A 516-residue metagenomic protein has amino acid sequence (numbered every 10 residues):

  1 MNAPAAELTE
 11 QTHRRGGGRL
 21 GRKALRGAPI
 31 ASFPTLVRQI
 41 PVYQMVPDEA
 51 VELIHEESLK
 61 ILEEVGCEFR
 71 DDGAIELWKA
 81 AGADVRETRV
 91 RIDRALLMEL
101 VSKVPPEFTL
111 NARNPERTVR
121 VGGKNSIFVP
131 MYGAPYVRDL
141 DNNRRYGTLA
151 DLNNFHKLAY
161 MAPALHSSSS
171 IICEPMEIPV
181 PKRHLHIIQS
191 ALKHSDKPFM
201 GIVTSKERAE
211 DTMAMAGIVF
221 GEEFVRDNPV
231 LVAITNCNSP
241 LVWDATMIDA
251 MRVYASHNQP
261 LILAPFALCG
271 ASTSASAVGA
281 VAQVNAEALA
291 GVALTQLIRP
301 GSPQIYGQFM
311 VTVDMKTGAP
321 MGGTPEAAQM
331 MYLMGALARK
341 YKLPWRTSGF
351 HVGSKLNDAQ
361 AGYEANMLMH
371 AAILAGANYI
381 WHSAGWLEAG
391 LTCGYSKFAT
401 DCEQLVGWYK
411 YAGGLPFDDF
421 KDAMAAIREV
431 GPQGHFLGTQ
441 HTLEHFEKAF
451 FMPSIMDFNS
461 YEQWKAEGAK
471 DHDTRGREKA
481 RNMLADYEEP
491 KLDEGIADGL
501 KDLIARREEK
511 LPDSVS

Functional and structural regions predicted by a protein language model:
A3-A31, M45-H55, V65, R70-L77 (+1 more regions): Catalytic-core signal marking the mid-to-C-terminal active-site face
I30-T35, D48-L59, V121-N142, E174 (+1 more regions): N-terminal small/glycine-rich loop or linker at the start of catalytic domains across soluble metabolic enzymes
A31-V104: N-terminal alpha-helical transmembrane segments of multi-pass membrane transport and channel/translocase proteins
F33-R38, K79-D84, V230, L268 (+6 more regions): Short acidic (Asp/Glu) and glycine-rich catalytic loops that position anionic groups and cofactors
E49, L53, F69, G73 (+13 more regions): Conserved active-site and cofactor/substrate-binding residues in soluble primary-metabolism enzymes
I75, D84, R91-S274, V278: Catalytic alpha/beta active-site cores
I234-Q404: Glycine-rich anion/phosphate-binding loop at the beta-strand->alpha-helix junction
